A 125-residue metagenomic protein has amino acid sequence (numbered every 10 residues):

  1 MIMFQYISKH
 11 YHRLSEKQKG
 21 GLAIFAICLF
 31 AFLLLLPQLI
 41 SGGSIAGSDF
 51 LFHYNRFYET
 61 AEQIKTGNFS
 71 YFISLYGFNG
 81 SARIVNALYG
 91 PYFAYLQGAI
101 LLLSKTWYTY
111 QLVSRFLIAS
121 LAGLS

Functional and structural regions predicted by a protein language model:
M1-P37: Start-transfer (signal-anchor) and selected internal transmembrane alpha helices of multi-pass inner/ER membrane
L34-G123: Active-site lumenal/periplasmic loops and adjacent helix-entry segments of GT-C-fold, multi-pass membrane
